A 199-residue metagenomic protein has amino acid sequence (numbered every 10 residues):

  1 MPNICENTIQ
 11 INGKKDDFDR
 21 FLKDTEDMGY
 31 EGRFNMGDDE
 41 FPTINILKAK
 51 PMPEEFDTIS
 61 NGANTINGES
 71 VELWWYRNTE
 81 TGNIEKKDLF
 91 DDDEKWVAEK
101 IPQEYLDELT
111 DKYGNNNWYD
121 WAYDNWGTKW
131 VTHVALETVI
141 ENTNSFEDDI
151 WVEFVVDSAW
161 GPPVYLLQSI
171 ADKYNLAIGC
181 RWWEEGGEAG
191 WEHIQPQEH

Functional and structural regions predicted by a protein language model:
M1-H199: Long, contiguous binding/interaction regions
